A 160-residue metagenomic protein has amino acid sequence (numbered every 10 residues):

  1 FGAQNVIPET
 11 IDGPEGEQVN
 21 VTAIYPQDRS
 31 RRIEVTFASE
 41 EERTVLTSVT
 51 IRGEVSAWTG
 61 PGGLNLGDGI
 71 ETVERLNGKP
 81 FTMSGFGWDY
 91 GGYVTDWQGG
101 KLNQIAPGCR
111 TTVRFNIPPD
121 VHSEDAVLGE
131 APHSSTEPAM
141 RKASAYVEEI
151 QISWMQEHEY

Functional and structural regions predicted by a protein language model:
F1-E15, S48, G53-Y160: Non-cytosolic coordination micro-motifs
I11-G53: A glycine-rich, hydrophobic loop/mini-helix early in the fold
